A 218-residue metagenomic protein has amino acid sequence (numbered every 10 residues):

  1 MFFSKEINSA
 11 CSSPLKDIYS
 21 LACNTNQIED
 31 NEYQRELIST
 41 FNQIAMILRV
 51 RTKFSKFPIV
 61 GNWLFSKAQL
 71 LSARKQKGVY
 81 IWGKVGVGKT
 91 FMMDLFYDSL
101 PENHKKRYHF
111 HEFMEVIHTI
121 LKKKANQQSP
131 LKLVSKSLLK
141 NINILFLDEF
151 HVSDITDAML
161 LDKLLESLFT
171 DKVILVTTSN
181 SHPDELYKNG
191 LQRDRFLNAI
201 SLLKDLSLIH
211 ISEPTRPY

Functional and structural regions predicted by a protein language model:
A68-Q76: Phosphate-binding P-loop
I81: Hydrophobic anchor at the beta1->P-loop junction of P-loop NTPases
K89: Conserved lysine of the Walker
M92: Hydrophobic positions on the alpha1 helix immediately C-terminal to the Walker A/P-loop
Y108-L139: Short glycine-rich substrate-engagement loop in P-loop NTPases that contacts/grips substrate
F146, I174-S179: Structural recognition of the conserved hydrophobic beta-strand(s) that form the central parallel beta-sheet of P-loop
F150-L161, Y187-G190: Conserved ATPase-coupling elements of RecA-like P-loop NTPase cores
I209-Y218: Single conserved hydrophobic/aromatic residue that forms the stacking wall/gate of nucleotide- or nucleobase-binding
